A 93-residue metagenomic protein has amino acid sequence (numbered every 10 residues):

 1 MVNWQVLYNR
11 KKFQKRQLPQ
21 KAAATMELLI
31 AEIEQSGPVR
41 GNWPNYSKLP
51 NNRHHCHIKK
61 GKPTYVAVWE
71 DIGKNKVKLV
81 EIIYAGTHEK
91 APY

Functional and structural regions predicted by a protein language model:
M1-A31: Arg/Lys-rich, positively charged N-terminal/basic patches that mediate binding to nucleic acids
M1-N3, N51, V77: Sequence-level motif detector for i,i+2 pairs with an aromatic at +2
R16, H57-Y93: Enriched for short, Lys/Arg-rich terminal
A31-G61: A short, surface-exposed loop/turn module that caps and links secondary-structure elements
